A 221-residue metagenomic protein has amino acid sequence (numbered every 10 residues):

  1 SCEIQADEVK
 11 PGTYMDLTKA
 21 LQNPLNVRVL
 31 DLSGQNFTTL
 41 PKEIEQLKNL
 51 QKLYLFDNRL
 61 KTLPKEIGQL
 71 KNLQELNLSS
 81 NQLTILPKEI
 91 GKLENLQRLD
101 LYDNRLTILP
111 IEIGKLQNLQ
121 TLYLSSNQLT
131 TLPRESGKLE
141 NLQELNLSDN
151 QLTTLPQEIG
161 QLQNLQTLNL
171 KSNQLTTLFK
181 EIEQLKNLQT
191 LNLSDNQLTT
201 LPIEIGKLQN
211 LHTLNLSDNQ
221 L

Functional and structural regions predicted by a protein language model:
S1-T39, Q46: N-terminal capping/linker segments that flank leucine-rich repeat
T18, L40-E43, L63-E66, L86-E89 (+5 more regions): The feature encodes a structural signal of leucine-rich repeats
P24, E45-L50, G68-L73, G91-L96 (+5 more regions): Leucine-rich repeat
R28-L32, L53-L55, L73-L78, L96-L101 (+5 more regions): Conserved hydrophobic beta-strand positions in leucine-rich repeat
K207-L221: Low-complexity/repetitive intrinsically disordered segments
